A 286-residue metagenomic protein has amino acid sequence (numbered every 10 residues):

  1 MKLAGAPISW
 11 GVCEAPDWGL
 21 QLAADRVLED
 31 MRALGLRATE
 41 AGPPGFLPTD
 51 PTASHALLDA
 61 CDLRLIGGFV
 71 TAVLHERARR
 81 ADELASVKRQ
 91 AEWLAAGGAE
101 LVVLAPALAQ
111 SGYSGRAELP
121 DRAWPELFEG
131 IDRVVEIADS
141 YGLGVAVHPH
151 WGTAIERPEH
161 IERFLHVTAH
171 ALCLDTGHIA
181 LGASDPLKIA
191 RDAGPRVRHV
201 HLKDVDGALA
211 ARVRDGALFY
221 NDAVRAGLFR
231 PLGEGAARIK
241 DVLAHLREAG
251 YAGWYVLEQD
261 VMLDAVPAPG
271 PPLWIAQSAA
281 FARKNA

Functional and structural regions predicted by a protein language model:
M1-A99, D121, D132, I137-L143 (+4 more regions): N-terminal pre-domain/capping segments
P16-Q21, W124, A180-A252, V266-L273: Gly/Pro-rich active-site loop or hairpin
G35, D62-L63, L165-L172, D192-R198: Glycine-enriched alpha-helix->loop->beta-strand junction motifs that scaffold or abut catalytic
A38-A53, V73-L84, W151-E156, H178-S184 (+3 more regions): Acidic-and-aromatic substrate-binding clefts and catalytic sites of carbohydrate-active enzymes
E40, G67, V103, A146 (+3 more regions): Conserved beta-strand positions in the central sheet of alpha/beta enzyme cores
T49, V70-K88, L108-A123, D215 (+2 more regions): Surface-exposed, active-site-proximal loop segments in enzymatic domains
D50-H55, G152-T168, G182-D192, R212 (+1 more regions): Distinct, well-ordered alpha-helical segments
R79-C173, L181: Active-site acidic/histidine proton-transfer and metal-coordination neighborhood in alpha/beta enzyme cores
